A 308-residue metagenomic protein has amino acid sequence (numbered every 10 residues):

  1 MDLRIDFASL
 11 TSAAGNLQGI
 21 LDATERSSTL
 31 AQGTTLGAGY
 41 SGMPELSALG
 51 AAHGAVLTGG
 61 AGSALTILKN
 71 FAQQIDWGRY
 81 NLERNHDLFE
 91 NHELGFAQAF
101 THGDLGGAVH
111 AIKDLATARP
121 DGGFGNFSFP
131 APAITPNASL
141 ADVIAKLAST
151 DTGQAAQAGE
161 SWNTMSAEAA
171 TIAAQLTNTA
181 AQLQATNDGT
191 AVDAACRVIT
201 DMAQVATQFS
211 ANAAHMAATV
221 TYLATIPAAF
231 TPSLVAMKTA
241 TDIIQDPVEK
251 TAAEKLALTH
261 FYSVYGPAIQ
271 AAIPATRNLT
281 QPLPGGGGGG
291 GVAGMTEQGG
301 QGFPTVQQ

Functional and structural regions predicted by a protein language model:
M1-Q308: Intrinsically disordered, low-complexity Pro/Gly/Thr/Ser/Ala-rich repeat tracts
